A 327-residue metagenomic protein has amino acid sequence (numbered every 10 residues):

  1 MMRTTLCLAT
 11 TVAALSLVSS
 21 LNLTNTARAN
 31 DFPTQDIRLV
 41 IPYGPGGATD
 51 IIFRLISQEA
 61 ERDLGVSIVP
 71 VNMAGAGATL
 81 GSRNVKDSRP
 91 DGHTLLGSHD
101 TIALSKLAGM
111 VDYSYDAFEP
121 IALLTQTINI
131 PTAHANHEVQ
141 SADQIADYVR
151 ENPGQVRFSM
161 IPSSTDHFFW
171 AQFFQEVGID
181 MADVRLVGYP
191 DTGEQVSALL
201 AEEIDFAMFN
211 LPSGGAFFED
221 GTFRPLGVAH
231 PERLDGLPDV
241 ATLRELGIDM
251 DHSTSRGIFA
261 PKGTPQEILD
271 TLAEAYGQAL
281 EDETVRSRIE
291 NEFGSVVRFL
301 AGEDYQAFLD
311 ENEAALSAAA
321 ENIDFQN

Functional and structural regions predicted by a protein language model:
M1-T5: Positively charged n-region of N-terminal signal peptides that target proteins for export
A9-N22: Bacterial N-terminal signal peptides
A27-D116, I179-F206, V297-L300, N322-N327: N-terminal (or domain-start) structured segment
T34-D36, T242, E267-N327: An extracytoplasmic/periplasmic, membrane-proximal ligand-sensing/linker region
I51, L55, E59, D63 (+15 more regions): Extracytoplasmic/secreted proteins, especially bacterial periplasmic and envelope-associated proteins
N84-H93, L107-E194, L243, I248 (+1 more regions): Hinge/capping helix and adjacent helix->loop/strand transition within the periplasmic-binding protein
H99-D100, A135, L211-P212, H230 (+1 more regions): Short secondary-structure boundary segments
M160-P162, D166-V240: Ligand-binding pocket segment of bilobal, Venus flytrap-like solute-binding proteins
